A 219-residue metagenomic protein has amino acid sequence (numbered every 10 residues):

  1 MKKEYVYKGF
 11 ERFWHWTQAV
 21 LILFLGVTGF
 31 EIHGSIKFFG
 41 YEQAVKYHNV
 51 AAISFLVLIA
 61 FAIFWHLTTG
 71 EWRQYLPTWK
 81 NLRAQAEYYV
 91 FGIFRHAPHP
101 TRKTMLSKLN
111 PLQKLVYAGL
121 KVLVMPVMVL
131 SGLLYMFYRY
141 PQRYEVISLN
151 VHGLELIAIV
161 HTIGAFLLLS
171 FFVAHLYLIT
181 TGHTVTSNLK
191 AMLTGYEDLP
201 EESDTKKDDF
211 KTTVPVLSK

Functional and structural regions predicted by a protein language model:
M1-K219: Membrane-embedded alpha-helical bundles that constitute the cytochrome b-like, heme-associated redox core of multi-pass
